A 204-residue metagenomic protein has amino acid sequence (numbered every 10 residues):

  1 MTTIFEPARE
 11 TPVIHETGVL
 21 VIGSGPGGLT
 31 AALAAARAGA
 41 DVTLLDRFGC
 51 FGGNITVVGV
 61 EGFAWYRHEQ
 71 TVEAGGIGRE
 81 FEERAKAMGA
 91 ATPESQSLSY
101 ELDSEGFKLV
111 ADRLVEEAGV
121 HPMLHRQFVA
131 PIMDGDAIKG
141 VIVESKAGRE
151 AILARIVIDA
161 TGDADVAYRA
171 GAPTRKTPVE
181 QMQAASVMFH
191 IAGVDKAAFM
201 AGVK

Functional and structural regions predicted by a protein language model:
M1-E10: Extended, non-globular alpha-helical segments
A8, I14-E16, A34, A40-D41 (+3 more regions): Conserved N-terminal/central alpha/beta ligand/cofactor-binding core
T11-G25: Beta1/beta-strand and adjacent pyrophosphate-binding region of the FAD-binding site in flavoprotein oxidoreductases
H15-T17, A147-I156: Core beta-strand elements of the Rossmann-like FAD/NAD(P) dinucleotide-binding domain in flavoenzyme oxidoreductases
I22, I152-G162: Short hydrophobic core segments
G28: N-terminal Rossmann-fold NAD(P) dinucleotide-binding loop
I132-A151: Conserved beta-strand-loop-beta-strand element in the redox core of flavoprotein oxidoreductases
A164-K204: Rossmann-like dinucleotide-binding core of oxidoreductases
